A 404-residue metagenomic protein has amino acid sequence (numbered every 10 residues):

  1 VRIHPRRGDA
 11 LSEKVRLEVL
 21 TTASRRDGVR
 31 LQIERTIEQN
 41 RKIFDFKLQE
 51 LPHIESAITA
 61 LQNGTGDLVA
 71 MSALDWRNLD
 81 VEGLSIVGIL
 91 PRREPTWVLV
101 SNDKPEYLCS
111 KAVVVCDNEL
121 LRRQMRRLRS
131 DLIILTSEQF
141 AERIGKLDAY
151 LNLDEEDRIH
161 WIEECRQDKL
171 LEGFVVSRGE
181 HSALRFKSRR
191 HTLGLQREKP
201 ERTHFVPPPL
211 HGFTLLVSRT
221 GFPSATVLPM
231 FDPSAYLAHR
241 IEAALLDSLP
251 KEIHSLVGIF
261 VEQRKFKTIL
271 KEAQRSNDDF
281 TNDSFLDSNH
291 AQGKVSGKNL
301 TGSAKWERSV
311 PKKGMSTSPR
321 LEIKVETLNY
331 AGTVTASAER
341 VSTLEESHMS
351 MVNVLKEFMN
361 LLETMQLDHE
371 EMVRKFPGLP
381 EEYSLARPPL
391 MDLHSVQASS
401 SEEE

Functional and structural regions predicted by a protein language model:
R2-E55, R127-E404: Small-molecule-sensing regulatory modules
S56-V98: Short beta-strand-centered segments that line the small-molecule binding cleft or hinge of alpha/beta clamshell
T65-G66, K111, L171: Local beta-strand N-terminus motif with an aromatic residue
V69, V113-C116, F174: Short, hydrophobic beta-strand segments that form beta-sheet elements in well-ordered domains
D75-W76, L120-R122, E180-H181: Alpha-helix capping/helix-boundary segments
L99-V114, L128, L132: Flexible hinge/capping segments at coil-to-helix
K104-L108, L121, G221-V227: Short helix-loop capping/hinge motifs at secondary-structure junctions, enriched in acidic/polar residues
D117-R127: Secondary-structure junction motif
